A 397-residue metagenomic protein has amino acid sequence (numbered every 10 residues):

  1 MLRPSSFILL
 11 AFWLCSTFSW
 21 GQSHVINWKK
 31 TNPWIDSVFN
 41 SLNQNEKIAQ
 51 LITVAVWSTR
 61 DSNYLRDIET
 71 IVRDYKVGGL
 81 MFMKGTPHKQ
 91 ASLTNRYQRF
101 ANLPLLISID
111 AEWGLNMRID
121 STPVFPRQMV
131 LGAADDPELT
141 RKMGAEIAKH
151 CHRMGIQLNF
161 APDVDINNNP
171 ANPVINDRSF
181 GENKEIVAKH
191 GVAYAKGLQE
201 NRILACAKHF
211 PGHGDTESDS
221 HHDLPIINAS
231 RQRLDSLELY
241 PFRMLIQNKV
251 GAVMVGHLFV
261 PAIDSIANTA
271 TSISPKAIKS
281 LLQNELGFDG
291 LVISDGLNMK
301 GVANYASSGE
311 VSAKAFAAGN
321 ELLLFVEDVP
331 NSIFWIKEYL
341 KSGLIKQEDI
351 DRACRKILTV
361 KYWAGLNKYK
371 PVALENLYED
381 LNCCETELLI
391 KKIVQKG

Functional and structural regions predicted by a protein language model:
M1-V25: Bacterial Sec-dependent N-terminal signal peptides
G21-V54, S58-T70, N284, Y305-G397: Preference for extracellular/luminal or secreted protein segments
N43, L80, H88, S92-R99 (+4 more regions): Second-shell residues forming the walls of enzyme active-site clefts
V56-R60, I109-M117, Q157-N167, A207-H213 (+1 more regions): Short glycine-enriched loops at secondary-structure junctions
R60-V72, T140-I147, D235-F242, S307-S312: Short, acidic/polar
T70-M83, E146-L158: Catalytic domains of carbohydrate-active enzymes, especially glycoside hydrolases
P87-P104, P137-G155, R355, T359: Active-site-adjacent structural elements in enzyme catalytic domains
A133-I156, D163-V187, G191, A195 (+1 more regions): A substrate-binding/cap region within the structured catalytic cores of diverse enzymes
